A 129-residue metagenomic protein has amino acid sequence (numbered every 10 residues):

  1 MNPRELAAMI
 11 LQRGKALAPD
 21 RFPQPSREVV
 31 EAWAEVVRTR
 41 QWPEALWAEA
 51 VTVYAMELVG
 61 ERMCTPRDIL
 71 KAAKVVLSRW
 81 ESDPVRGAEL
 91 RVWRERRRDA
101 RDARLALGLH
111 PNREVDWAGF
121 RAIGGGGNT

Functional and structural regions predicted by a protein language model:
M1-T129: Charged interaction scaffolds used for protein-protein
